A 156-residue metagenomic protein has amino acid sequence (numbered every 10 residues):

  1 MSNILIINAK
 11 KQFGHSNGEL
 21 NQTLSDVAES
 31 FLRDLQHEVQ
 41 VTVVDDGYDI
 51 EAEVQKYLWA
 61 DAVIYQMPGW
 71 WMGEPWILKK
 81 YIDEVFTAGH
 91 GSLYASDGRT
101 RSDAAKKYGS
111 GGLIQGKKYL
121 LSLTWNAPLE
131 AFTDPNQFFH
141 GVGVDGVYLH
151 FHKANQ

Functional and structural regions predicted by a protein language model:
M1-L35: N-terminal beta1-alpha1 ligand-phosphate binding loop
L5-I7, Q40-T42, I64, L120-S122: Hydrophobic/aromatic beta-strand patches that form the interior of the parallel beta-sheet core in alpha/beta enzyme
A9, V44-D46, G69: Active-site loop/turn elements of alpha/beta-hydrolase fold enzymes, especially the short glycine-/histidine-rich
F13-G14, Y48, P128: Flexible, glycine-rich phosphate/dinucleotide-binding loops and adjacent beta-alpha linkers at cofactor/substrate
L20-S30, G143-Q156: Short, solvent-exposed amphipathic alpha-helices that sit in or adjacent to ligand/effector-binding or catalytic
F31-H37, K117, A154-Q156: A structural motif corresponding to the C-terminal end of an alpha-helix and its immediate exit/capping segment
L35-Y48: A short beta-strand-loop structural module common to alpha/beta enzyme folds
E51-Y148, H152: Helix-loop-strand module that forms the ligand-binding subsite of alpha/beta enzymes
